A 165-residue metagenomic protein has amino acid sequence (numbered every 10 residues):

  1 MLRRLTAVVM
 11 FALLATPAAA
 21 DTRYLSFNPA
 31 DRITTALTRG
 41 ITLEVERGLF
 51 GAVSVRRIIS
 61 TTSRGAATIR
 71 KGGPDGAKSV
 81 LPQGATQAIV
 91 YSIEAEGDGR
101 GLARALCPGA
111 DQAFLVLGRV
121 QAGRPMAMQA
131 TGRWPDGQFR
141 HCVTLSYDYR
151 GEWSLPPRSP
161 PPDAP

Functional and structural regions predicted by a protein language model:
M1-V9: Bacterial N-terminal signal peptides that target proteins for export
A15-P17: N-terminal signal peptide c-region/cleavage motif recognized by signal peptidases
D21-T35: Tryptophan-anchored aromatic micro-motifs
P29, G48-A52, M126-A130: Short hydrophobic/aromatic-rich beta-strand segments that constitute the beta-sheet cores of beta-sandwich/beta-barrel
R32-A36, V55-F114: Contiguous, well-ordered beta-strand patches that form the walls/edges of small beta-barrel/beta-sandwich domains
T38-S54: Short, flexible N-terminal segments of the mature chain
V53-R64, R140-D148: Short amphipathic beta-strand/extended segments with alternating polar/hydrophobic composition
A85-P165: Beta-strand-rich cores of mature extracytoplasmic or soluble domains
